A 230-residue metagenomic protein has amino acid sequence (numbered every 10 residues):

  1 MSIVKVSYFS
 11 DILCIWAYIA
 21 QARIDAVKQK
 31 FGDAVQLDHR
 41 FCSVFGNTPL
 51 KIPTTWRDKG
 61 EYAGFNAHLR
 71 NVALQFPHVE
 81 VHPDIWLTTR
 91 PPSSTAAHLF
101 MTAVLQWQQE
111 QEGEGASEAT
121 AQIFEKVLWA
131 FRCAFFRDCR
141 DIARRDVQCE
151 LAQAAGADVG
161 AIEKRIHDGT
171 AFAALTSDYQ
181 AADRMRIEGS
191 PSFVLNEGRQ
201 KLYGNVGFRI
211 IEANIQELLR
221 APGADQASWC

Functional and structural regions predicted by a protein language model:
M1-S7: Extreme N-terminal starter segment of soluble prokaryotic enzymes
Y8-F9, L13-H39, E118-C230: C-terminal cap of thioredoxin/glutaredoxin-like
Q21-A134: Structural alpha/beta surface segment adjacent to cysteine/selenocysteine redox centers across thiol/disulfide enzymes
